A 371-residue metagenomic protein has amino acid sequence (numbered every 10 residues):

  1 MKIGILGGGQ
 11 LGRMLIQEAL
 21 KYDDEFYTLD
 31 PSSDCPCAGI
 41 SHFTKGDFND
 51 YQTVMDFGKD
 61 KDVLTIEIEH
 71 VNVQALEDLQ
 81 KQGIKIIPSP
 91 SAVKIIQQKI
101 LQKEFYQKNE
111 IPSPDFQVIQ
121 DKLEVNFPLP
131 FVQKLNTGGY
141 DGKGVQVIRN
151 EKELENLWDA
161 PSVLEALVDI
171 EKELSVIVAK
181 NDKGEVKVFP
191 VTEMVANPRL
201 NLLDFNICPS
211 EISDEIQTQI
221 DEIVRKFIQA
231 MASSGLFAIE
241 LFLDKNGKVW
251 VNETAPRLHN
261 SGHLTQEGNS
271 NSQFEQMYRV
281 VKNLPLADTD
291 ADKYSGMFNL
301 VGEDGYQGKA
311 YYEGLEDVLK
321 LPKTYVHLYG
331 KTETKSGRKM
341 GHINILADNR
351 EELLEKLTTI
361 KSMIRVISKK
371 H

Functional and structural regions predicted by a protein language model:
M1-A92, I96-Q97: ATP-binding N-terminal substructure of ATP-dependent carboxylate-amine bond-forming enzymes
D47-Y51, V73, K122, E151 (+1 more regions): Structural motif corresponding to alpha-helix initiation and N-cap regions
V93-F227, K361: Active-site nucleotide/adenylate-binding loops and adjacent lid/helix of ATP-dependent enzymes
K180-E185, D244-G247, A347-N349: Short acidic-glycine loop/turn motifs at beta-strand connectors
K187-P190, F237, V249-E253: Protein kinase-like catalytic core scaffold
Q219-I239, K245, A255-Q307: Active-site "cap" helix and flanking loop/linker of ATP-utilizing ligase/carboxylase catalytic domains
R279-H371: Peripheral (often C-terminal) accessory segments that flank ATP-dependent C-N-forming ligase machineries
